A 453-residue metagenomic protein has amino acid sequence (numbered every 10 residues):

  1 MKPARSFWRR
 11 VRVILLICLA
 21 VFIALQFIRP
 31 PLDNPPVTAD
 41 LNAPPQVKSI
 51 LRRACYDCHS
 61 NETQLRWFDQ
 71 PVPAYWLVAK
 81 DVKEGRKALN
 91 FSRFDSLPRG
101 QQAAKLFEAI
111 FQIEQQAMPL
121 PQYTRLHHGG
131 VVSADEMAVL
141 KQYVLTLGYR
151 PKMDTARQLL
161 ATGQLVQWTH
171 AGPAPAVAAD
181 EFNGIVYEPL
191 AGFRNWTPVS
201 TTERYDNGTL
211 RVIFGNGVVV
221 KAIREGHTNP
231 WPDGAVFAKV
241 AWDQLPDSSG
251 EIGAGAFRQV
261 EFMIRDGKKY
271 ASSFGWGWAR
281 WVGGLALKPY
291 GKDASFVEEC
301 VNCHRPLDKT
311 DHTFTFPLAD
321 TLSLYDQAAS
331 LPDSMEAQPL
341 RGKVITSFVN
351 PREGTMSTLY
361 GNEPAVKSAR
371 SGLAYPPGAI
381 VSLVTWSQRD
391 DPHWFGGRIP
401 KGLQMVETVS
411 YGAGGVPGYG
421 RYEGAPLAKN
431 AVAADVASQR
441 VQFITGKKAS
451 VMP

Functional and structural regions predicted by a protein language model:
K2, F7-L89, L97-Q158, R204 (+3 more regions): Sequence context surrounding c-type heme c attachment/ligation sites in exported
C55-S60, A176-T228, S323-V384: N-terminal secretory signal peptides
R157-P189: Charge-rich interaction segments
Q164, P173, I185, F193 (+7 more regions): Intrinsically disordered, low-complexity regions
